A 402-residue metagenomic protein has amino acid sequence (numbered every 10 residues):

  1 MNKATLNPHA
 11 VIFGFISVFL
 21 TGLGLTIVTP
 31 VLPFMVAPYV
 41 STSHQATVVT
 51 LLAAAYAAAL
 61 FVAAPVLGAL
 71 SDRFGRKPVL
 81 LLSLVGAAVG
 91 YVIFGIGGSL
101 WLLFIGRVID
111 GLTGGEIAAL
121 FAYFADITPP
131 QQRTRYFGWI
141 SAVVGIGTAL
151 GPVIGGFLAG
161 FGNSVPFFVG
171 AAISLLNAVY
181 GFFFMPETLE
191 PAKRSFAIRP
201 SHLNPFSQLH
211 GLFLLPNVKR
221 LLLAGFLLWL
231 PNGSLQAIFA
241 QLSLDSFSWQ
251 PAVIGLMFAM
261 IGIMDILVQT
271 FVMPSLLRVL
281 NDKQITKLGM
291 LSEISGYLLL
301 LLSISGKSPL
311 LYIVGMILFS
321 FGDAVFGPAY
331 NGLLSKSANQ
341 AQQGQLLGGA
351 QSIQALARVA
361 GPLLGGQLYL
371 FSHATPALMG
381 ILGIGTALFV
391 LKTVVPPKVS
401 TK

Functional and structural regions predicted by a protein language model:
M1-N7, P186-A224: Juxtamembrane intracellular "pre-TM" segments in multi-pass secondary transporters
V31-A46, A237-I254: Short amphipathic helix-loop junctions that connect adjacent transmembrane helices in Major Facilitator Superfamily/SLC
L51-L67, A259-V272: Central cavity-lining transmembrane alpha-helices of secondary-active solute carriers, predominantly the Major
F61-L100: Conserved MFS/SLC helix-loop-helix module at the cytosolic interface between two early adjacent transmembrane helices
A64-G75, V268-D282, Y369: Helix-to-loop junctions at the C-terminal end of transmembrane segments in multipass secondary transporters
V85-G98, S292-G306: C-terminal ends and interior cores of transmembrane alpha-helices in multi-pass membrane transporters/permeases
G106-G145: Cytoplasmic helix-loop-helix junction between adjacent transmembrane helices in 12-TM secondary transporters
I140-F183: Helix-loop-helix hairpin linking two adjacent transmembrane segments in secondary transporters
